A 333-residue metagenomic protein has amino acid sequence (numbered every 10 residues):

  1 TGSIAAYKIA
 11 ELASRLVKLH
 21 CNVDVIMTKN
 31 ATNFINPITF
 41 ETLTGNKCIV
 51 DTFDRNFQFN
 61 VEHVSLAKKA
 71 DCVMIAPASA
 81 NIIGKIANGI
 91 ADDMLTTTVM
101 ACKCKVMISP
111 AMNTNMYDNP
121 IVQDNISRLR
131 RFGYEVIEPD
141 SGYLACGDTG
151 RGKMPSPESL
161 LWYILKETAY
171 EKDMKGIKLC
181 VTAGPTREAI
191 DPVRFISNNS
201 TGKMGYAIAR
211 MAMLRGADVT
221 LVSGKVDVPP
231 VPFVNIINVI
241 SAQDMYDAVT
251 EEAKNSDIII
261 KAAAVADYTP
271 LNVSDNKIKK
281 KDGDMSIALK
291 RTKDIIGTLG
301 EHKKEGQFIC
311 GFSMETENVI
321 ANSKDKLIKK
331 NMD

Functional and structural regions predicted by a protein language model:
T1-V106, N113-G202, Y206-D333: A cross-family phosphate/adenosyl-ligand binding-site feature
